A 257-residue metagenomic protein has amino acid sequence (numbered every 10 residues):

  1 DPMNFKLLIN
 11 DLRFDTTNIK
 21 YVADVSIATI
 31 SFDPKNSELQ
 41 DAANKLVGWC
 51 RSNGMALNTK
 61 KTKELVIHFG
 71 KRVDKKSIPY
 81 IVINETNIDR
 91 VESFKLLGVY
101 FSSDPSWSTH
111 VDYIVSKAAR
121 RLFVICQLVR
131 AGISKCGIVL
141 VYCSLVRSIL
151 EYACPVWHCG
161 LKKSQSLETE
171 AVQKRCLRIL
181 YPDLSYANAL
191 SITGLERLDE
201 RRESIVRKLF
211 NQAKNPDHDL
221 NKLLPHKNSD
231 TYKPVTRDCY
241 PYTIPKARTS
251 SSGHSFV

Functional and structural regions predicted by a protein language model:
D1-P2, S31-L39, S52-T59, N87-D89 (+5 more regions): Conserved, non-catalytic sequence blocks in retroelement Pol enzymes and Pol-derived host proteins
D1-T16, S106, C143, R147: Conserved pre-motif C helix in the palm subdomain of viral-like polymerases
N10, V25-R51, K71: Catalytic palm subdomain of template-directed nucleic-acid polymerases, centered on the conserved carboxylate motif
L12, A23-V25, A43-L46, C50 (+10 more regions): Mobile genetic element proteins and their domesticated derivatives, centered on retroelements and DNA transposons
D41-A42, G48, A56-E92: Short, conserved micro-motifs composed of acidic
V47, R51-V66, R72, Q165-Y232: Short, charged alpha-helical motifs in flexible N/C-terminal segments and linkers
L145-G160, P182-L184, Q212: Extended, well-ordered alpha-helical segments in internal regulatory regions
L224, N228-V257: Low-complexity, glycine/alanine/valine/leucine- and proline-rich hydrophobic stretches
